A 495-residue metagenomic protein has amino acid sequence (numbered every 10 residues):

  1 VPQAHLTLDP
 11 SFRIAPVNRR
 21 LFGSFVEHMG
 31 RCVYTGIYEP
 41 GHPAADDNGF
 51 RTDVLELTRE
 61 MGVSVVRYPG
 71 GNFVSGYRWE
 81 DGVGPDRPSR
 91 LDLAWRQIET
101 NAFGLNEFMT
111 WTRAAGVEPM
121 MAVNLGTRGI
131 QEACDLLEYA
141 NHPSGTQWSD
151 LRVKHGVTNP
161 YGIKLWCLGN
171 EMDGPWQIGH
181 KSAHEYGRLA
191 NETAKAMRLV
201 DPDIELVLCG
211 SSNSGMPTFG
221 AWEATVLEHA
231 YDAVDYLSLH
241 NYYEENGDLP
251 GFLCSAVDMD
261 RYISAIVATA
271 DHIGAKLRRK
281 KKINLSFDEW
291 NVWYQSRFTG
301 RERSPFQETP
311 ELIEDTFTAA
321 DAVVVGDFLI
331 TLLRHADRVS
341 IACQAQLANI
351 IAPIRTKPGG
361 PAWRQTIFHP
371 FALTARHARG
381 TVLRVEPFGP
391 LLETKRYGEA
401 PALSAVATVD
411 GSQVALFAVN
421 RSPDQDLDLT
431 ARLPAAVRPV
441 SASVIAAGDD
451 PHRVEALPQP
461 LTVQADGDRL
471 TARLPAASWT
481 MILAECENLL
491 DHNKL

Functional and structural regions predicted by a protein language model:
V1-W222, L227-Y236, M259-D260, S264-F298 (+1 more regions): Non-catalytic accessory regions flanking glycosidase/transglycosidase catalytic cores in CAZymes
H240-S255: Active-site His/acidic residue clusters
E302: Acidic/histidine-rich catalytic cores and adjacent linkers of DNA breakage/strand-transfer/modification proteins
